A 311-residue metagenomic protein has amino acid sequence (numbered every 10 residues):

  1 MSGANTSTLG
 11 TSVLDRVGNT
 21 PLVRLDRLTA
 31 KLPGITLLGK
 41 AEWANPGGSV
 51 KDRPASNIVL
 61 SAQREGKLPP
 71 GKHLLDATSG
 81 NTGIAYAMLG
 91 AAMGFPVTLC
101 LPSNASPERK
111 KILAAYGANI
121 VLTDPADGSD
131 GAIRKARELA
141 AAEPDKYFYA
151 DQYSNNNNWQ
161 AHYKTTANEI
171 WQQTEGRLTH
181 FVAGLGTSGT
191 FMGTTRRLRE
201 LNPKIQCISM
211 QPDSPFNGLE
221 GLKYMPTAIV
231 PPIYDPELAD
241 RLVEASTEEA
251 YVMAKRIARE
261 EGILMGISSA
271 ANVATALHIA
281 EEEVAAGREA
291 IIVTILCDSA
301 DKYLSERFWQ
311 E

Functional and structural regions predicted by a protein language model:
M1-E311: PLP-dependent amino-acid enzyme catalytic core
